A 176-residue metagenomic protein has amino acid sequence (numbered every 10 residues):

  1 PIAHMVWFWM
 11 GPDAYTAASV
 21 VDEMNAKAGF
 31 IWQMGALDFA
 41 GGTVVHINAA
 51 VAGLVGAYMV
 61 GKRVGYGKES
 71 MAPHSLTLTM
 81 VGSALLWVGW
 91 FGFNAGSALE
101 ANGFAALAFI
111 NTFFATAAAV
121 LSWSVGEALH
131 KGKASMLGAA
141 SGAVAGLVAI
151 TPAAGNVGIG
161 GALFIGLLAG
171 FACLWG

Functional and structural regions predicted by a protein language model:
P1-G176: Hydrophobic alpha-helical transmembrane bundles of multi-pass membrane proteins
